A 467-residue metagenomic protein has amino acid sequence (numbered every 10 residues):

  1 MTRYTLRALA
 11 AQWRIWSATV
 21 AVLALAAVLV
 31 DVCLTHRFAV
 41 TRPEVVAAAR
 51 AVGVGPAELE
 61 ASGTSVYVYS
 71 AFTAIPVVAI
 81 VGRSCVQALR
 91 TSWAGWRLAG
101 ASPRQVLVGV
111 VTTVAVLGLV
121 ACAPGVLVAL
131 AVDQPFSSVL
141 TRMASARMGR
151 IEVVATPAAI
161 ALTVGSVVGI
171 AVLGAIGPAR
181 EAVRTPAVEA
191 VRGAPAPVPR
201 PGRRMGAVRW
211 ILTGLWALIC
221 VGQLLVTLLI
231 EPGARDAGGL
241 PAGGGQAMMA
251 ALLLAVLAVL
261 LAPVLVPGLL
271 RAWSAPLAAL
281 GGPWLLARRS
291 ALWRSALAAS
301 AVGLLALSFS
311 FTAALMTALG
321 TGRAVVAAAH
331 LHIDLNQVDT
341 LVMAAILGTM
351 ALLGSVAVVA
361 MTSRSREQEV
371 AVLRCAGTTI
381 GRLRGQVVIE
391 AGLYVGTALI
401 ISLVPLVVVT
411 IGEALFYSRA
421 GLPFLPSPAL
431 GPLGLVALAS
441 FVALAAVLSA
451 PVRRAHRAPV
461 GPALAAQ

Functional and structural regions predicted by a protein language model:
M1-I75, S84, A155-A158, A329-L341: Membrane transport/envelope proteins' first extracytoplasmic loop
T2-H36, E58, A71-A74, L162-A175 (+2 more regions): Alpha-helical transmembrane segments, especially those used as permease/efflux helices and single-pass anchors
R3, T185-R200, H456-Q467: Short cytosolic juxtamembrane segments of multi-pass membrane proteins
R7, Q12-S17, P76-V116, L353-V395: Interfacial "coupling" helices/loops that link adjacent transmembrane helices in transporter permeases
W16-V20, T73-A74, V110-V128, P199-W216 (+2 more regions): Selective transmembrane-helix segments that form parts of the transport pathway or gating/packing helices in multipass
V30-R42, G82, V116-S145, A159-R184 (+5 more regions): Small-residue-rich transmembrane alpha-helices
R42, V46-R203: Membrane-anchoring hydrophobic segments
R50-F72, A144-I176, P197-G214, G243-A247 (+4 more regions): Conserved transmembrane alpha-helices of multi-pass membrane proteins, especially helix-helix packing segments enriched
